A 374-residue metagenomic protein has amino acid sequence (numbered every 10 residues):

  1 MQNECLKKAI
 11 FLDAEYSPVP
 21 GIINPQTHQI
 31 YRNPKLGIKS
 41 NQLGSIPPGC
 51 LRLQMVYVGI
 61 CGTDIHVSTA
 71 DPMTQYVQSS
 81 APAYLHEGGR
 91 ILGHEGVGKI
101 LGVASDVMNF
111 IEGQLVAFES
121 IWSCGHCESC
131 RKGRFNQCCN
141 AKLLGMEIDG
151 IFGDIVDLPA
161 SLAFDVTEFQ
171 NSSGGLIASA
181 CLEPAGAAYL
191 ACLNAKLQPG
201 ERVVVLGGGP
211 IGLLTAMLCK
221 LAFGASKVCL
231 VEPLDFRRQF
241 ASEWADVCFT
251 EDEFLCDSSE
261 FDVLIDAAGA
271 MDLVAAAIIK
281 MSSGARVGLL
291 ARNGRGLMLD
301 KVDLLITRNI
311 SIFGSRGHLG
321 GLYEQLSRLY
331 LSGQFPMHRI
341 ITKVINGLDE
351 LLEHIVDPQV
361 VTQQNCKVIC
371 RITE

Functional and structural regions predicted by a protein language model:
M1-C5, A275, G320-E374: C-terminal hydrophobic helical "lid"/dimerization subdomain of Rossmann-like NAD(P)H-dependent oxidoreductases
S17-Y57: A short N-terminal beta-strand-loop micro-motif at the entrance of redox/enzyme domains
G44-G59, M73-E128, F169-Q170: Glycine-rich beta-strand-centered segment in the early N-terminal region that forms part of a ligand/cofactor-binding
A83-G89, H94, C124-L206: NAD(P)H dinucleotide-binding glycine-rich loop of Rossmann-like/cofactor-binding domains, especially the beta1-alpha1
F169-E253: Mid-domain Rossmann-like dinucleotide-binding core that forms the NAD(H)/NADP(H) cofactor-binding site
C256-L264: A short acidic, Gly/Pro-enriched loop at the edge of an enzyme's catalytic core that lines a small-molecule cofactor
M271-Q334, I372-E374: Glycine-rich phosphate-binding loop and adjacent beta-alpha segment of Rossmann(oid) nucleotide-cofactor-binding
